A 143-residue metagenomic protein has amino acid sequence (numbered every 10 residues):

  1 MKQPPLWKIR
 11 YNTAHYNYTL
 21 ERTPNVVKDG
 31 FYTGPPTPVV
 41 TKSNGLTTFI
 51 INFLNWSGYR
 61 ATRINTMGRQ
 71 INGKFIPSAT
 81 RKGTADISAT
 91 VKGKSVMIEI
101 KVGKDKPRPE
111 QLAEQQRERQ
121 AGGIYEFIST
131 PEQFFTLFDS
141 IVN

Functional and structural regions predicted by a protein language model:
M1-N143: Catalytic phosphate/metal-binding cores of nucleic-acid and nucleotide-processing enzymes, i.e., regions that mediate
